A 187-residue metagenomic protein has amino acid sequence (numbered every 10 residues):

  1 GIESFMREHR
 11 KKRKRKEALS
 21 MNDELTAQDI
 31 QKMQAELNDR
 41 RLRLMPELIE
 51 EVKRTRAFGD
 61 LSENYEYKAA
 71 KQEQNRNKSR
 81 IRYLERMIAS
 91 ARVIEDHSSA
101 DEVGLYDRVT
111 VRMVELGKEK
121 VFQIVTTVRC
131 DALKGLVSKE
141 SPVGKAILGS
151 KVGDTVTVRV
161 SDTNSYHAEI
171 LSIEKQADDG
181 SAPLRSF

Functional and structural regions predicted by a protein language model:
G1-R82, A177-F187: Helix-rich terminal scaffold detector
V52-K53, R86-S90, E140-P142, D178: Juxtamembrane/interface motifs at transmembrane-helix termini
R56-A57, S90-I94: Elongated periplasmic alpha-helical coiled-coil
K78-R92: Amphipathic alpha-helical coiled-coil segments
I94-A177: Non-DNA-binding regulatory cores of transcription-related proteins, predominantly C-terminal effector-binding
